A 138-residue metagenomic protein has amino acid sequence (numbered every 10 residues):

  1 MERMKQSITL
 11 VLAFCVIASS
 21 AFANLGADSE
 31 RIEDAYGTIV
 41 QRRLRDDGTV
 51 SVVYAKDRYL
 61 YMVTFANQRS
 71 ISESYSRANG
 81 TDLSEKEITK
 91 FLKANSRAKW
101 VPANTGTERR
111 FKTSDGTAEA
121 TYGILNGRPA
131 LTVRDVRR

Functional and structural regions predicted by a protein language model:
M1-M4: N-terminal secretory signal peptides that target proteins for export/translocation
S7-S19: Bacterial N-terminal signal peptides
F22-N24: Boundary of Sec targeting at the N-terminus
R31-T132, V136-R138: A cross-family detector of function-defining hotspots
